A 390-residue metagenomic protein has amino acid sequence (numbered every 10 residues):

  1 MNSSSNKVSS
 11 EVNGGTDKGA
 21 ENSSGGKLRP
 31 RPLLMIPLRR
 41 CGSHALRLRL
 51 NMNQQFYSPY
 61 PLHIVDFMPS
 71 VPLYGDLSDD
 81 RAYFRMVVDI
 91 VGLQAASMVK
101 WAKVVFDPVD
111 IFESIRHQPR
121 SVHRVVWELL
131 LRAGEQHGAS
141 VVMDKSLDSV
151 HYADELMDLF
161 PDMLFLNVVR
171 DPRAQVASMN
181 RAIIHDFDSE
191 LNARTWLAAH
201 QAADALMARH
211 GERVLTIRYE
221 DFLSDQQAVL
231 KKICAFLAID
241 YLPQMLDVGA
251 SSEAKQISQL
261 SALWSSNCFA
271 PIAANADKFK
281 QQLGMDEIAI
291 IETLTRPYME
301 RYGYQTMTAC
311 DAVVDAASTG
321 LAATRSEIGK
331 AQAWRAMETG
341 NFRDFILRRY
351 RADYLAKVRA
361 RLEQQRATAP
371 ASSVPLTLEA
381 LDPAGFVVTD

Functional and structural regions predicted by a protein language model:
N2-L34, D204, I239-D390: PAPS-dependent sulfotransferases, especially Golgi type II membrane carbohydrate sulfotransferases
L34, S114, L130-A270: PAPS-dependent sulfotransferase catalytic domain
L38: P-loop (Walker A) phosphate-binding loop of NTP-binding proteins
C41: ATP-binding Walker
H44-Q55: A conserved segment at the C-terminal end of the G1
M52, S58, I64, A174 (+1 more regions): Active-site micro-motifs of SAM-dependent methyltransferase domains
N53-Y60, L237-Y241, M299: A generic secondary-structure signal for well-formed alpha-helical elements
Y57-D144, S149, L376-L378: PAPS-dependent sulfation machinery
